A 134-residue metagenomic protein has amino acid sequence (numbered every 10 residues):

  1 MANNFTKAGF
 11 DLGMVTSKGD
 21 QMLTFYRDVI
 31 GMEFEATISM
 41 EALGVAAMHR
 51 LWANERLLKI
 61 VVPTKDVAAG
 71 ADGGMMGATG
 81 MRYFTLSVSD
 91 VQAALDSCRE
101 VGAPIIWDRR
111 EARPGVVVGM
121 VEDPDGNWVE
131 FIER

Functional and structural regions predicted by a protein language model:
M1-L23, M81-L86: N-terminal beta-strand motif that seeds the catalytic metal site of vicinal oxygen chelate
G13-L57: Core segments of cupin and vicinal oxygen chelate
M22-F25, Q92-S97: Short amphipathic alpha-helices within nucleic acid-binding modules
A36, F131-R134: Short beta->alpha transition motifs characteristic of CBS
A36-T37, L43-V45, D66-D72, W107: A short, acidic/glycine-rich surface segment
H49-E55, V121-P124, R134: Active-site beta-strand termini and strand-to-loop segments that position acidic
P114-V116: Short, small/polar residue-rich loop motifs at catalytic or cofactor-binding pockets
